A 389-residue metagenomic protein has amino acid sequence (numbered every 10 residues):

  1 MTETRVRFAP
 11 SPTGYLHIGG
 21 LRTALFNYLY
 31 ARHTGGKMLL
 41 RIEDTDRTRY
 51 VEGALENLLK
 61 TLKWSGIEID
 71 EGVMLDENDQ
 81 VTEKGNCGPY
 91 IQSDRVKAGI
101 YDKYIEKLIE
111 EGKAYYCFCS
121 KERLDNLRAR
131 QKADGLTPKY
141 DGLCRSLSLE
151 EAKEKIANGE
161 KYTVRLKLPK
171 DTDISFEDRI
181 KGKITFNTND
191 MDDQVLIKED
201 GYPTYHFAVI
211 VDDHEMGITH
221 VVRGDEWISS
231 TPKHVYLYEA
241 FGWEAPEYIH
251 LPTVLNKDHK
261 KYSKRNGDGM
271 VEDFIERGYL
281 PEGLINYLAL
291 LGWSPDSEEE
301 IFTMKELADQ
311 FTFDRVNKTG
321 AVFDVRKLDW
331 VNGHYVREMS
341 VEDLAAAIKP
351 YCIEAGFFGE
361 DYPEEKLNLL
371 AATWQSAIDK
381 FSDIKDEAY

Functional and structural regions predicted by a protein language model:
M1-A133, S230-W243, G283: N-terminal Rossmann-like or analogous alpha/beta NTP/dinucleotide-binding catalytic cores that position adenine
A9-Y15, M191, L196, Y389: Acidic/glycine-enriched edge-of-secondary-structure segments
Y15-I18, R49, V222-D225, V271 (+1 more regions): Alpha-helix capping and helix-loop boundary segments enriched in small/acidic/polar residues
I42-T48, D225-W227, L255, L328: Acidic, glycine-rich active-site loops and adjacent beta-strand->loop/helix elements that engage anionic groups
D44-D46, E215, V222, Y335: A generic structural motif
K107-E110, A114-H250, L255-Y262, M270 (+1 more regions): Active-site cores that bind ATP or allylic diphosphates and position pyrophosphate for catalysis
F241-Y389: Catalytic adenosine-cofactor/nucleotide-binding cores of aminoacyl-tRNA synthetases and other
